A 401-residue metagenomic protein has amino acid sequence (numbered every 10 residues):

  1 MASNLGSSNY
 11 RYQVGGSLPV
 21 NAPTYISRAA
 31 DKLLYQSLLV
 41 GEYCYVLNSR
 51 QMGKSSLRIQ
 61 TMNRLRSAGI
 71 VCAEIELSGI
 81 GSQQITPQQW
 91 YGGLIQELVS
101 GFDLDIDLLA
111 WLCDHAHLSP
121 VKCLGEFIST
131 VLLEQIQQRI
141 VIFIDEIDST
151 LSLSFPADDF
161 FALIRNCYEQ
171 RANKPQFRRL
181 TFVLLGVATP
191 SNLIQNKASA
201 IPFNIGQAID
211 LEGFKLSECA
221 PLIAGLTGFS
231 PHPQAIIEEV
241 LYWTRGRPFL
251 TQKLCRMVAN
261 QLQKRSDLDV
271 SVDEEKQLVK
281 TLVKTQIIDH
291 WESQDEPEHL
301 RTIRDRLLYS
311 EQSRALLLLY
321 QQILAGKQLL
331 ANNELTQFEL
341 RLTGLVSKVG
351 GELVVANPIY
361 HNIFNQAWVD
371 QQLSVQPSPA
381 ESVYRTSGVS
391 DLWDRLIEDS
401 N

Functional and structural regions predicted by a protein language model:
A2-R28, D107-A110, I201-N204, L300 (+1 more regions): Conserved adenine-nucleotide phosphate-binding loops and their immediately adjacent elements
A2-S49, K54-L65, T130-V131, N401: Walker A/P-loop-proximal flanking segment of P-loop NTPase domains
N63-Q83, I142: Conserved catalytic segments around the Walker B and adjacent sensor/switch elements of P-loop NTPase domains
C72, Q84-L108: Conserved NTP-binding/hydrolysis module of P-loop NTPases
S100-D158, L163-R165, E169-T181: Mid-core helix/loop region of P-loop NTP-binding domains shared across ATPases and GTPases
K174, T189-G206: Short regulatory helix/loop adjacent to the ATP-binding pocket of P-loop NTPases
S217-T343, V349-G350: Winged-helix-like regulatory helical subdomains adjacent to P-loop NTPase cores
Y360-Y384: Short, amphipathic alpha-helical interaction segments positioned at domain boundaries
